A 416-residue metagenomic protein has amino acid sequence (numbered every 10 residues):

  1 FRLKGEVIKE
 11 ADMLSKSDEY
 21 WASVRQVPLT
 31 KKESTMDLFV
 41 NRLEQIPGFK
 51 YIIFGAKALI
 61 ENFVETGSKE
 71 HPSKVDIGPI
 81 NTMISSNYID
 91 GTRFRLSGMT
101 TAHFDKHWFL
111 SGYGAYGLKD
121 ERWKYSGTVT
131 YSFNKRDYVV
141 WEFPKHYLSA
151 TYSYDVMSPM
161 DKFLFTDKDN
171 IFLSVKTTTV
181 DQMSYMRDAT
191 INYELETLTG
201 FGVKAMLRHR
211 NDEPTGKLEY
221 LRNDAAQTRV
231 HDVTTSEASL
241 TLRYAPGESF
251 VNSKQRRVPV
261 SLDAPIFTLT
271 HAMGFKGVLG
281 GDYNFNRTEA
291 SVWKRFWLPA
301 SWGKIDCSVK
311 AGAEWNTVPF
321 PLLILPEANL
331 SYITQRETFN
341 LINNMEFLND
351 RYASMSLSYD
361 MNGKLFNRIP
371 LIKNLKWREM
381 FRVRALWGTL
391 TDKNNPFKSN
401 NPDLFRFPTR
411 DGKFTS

Functional and structural regions predicted by a protein language model:
F1-R2: Acidic, serine/threonine-rich low-complexity disordered tracts
G5-S416: Exposed, low-structure sequence patches enriched in small/polar residues
